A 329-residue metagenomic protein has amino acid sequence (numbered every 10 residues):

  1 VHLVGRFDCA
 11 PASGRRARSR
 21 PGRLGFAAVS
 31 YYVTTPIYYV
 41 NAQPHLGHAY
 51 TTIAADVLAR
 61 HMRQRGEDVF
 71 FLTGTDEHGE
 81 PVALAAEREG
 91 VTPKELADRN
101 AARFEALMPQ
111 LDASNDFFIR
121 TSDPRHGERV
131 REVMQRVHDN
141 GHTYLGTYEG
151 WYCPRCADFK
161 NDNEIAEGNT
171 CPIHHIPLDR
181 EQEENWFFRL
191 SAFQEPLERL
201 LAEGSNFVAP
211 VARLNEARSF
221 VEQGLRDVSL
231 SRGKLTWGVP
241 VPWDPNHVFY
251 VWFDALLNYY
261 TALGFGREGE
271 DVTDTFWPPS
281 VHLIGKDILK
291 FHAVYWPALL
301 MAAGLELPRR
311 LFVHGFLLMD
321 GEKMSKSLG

Functional and structural regions predicted by a protein language model:
R6, R15-R23: Basic polycationic patches enriched in arginine
V29-T73, R125-R129, I173-H174, R180-G329: Structured secondary-structure scaffolds
A85-D98: A charged helix-plus-loop insertion that forms the helical arch/lid used to bind and gate nucleic-acid substrates
A102-S114: A glycine-rich helix N-cap at a beta->alpha junction
R125-H142: Feature captures the FAD/FMN-dependent oxidoreductase FAD-binding
N140-Q194: Cys/His-rich short segments
